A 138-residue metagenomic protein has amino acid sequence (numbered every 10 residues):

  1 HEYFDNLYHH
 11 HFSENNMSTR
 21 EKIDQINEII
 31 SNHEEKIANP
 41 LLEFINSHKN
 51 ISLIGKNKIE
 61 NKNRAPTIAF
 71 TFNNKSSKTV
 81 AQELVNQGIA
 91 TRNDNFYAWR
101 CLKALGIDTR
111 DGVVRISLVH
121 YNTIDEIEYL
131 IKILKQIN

Functional and structural regions predicted by a protein language model:
H1-N138: Pyridoxal 5′-phosphate
